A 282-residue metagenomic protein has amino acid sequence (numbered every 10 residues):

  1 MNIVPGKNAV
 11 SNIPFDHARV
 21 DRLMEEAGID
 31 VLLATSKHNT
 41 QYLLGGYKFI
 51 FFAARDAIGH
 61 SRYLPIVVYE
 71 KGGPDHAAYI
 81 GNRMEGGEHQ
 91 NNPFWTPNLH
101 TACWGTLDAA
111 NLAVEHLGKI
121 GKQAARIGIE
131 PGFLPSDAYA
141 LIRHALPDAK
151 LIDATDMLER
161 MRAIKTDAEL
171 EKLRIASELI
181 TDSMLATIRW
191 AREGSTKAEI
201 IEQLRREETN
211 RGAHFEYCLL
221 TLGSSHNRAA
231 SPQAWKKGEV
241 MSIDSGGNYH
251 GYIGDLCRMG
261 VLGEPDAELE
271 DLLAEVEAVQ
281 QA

Functional and structural regions predicted by a protein language model:
M1-A282: Active-site neighborhoods and metal-handling regions in enzymes and metal-associated proteins
